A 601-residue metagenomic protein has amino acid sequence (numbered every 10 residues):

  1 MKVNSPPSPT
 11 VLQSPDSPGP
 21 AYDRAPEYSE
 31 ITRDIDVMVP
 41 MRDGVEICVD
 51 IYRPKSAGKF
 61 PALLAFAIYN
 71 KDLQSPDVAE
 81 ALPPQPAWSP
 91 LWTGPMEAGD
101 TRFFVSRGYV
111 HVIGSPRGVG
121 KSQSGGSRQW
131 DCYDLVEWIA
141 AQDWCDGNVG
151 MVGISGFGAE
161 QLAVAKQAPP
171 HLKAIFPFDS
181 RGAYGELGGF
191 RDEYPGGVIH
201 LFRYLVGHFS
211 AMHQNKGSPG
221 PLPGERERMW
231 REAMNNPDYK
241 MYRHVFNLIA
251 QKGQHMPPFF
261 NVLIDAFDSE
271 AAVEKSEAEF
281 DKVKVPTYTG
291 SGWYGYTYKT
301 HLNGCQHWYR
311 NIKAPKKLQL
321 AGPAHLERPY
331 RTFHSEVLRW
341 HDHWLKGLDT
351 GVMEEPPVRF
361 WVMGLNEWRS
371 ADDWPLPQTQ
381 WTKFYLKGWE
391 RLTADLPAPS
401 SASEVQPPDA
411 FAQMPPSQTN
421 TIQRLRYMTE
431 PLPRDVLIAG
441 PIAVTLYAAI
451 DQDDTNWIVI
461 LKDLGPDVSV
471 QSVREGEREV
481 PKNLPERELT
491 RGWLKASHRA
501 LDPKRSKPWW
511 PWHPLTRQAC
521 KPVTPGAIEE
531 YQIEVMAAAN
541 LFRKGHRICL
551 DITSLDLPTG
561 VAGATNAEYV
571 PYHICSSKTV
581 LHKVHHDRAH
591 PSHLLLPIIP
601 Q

Functional and structural regions predicted by a protein language model:
K2-P9, A87-P90, G94-T101, S106 (+1 more regions): Accessory cap/linker subdomain of secreted extracellular hydrolases
V3-G19, R24, R33, M38 (+4 more regions): Glycine/threonine-rich phosphate-binding loop and adjacent beta-strand/alpha-helix elements that clamp
R42-P54, A62: A short loop-to-beta-strand scaffold at the N-terminal edge of the catalytic core in hydrolase folds
A57-A140, G188-F190, P466, V473 (+3 more regions): Cap/lid segment of the alpha/beta-hydrolase catalytic domain
D143-G156: Alpha/beta-hydrolase fold nucleophile elbow
V283, T289-S291: Short beta-strand/loop motif that positions the catalytic acidic residue of the alpha/beta-hydrolase fold
Y296-G304: Conserved alpha/beta-hydrolase "acid-adjacent" motif
Y309-H325: Catalytic histidine neighborhood in serine/cysteine hydrolases with alpha/beta-hydrolase-type architecture
